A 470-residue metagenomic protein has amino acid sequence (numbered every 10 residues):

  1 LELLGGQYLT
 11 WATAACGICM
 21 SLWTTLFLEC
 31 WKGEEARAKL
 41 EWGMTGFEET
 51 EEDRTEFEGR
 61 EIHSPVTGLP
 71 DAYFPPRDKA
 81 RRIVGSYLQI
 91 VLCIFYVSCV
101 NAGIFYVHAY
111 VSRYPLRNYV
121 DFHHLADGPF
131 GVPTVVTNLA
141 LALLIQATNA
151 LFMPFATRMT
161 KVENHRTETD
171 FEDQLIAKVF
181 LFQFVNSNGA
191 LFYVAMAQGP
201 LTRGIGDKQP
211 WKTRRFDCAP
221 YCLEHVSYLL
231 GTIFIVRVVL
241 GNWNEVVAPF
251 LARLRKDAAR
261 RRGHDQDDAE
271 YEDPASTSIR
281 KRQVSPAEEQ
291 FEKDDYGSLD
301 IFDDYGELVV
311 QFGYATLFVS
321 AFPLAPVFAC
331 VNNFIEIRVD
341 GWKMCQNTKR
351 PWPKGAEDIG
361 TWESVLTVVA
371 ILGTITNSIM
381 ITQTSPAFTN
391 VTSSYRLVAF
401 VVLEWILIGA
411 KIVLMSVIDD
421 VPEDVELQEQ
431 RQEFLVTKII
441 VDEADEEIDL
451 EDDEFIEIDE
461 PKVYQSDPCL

Functional and structural regions predicted by a protein language model:
L1-L470: Transmembrane transport/permeation module of multi-pass membrane proteins
